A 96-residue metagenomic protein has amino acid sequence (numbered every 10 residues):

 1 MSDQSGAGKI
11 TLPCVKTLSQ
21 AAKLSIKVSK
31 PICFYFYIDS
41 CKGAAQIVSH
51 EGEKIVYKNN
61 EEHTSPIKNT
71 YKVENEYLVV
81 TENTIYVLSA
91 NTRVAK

Functional and structural regions predicted by a protein language model:
M1-E76, E82-T84, N91-K96: N-terminal non-globular leader segments, chiefly Sec-dependent signal peptides
